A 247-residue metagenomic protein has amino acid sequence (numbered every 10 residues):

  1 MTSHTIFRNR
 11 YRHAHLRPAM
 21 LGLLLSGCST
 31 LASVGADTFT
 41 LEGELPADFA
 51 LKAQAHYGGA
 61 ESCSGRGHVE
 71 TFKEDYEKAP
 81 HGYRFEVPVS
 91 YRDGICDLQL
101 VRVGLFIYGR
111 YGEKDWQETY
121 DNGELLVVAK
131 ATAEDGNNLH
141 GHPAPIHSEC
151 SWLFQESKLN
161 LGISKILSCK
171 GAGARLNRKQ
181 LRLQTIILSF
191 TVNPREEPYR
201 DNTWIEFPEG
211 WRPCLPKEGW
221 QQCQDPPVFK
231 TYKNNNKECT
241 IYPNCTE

Functional and structural regions predicted by a protein language model:
M1-R12: N-terminal secretory signal peptides that target proteins for export/translocation
R8, A19, G210: Alpha-helical and His/Cys-centered functional microenvironments
R12-G22: Sec-dependent signal peptide recognition, specifically the positively charged N-region followed immediately by
S26-G27: C-terminal motif of bacterial Sec signal peptides marking the signal peptidase cleavage site
T30-V34: Short, solvent-exposed beta-strand/turn "edge" segments of beta-rich domains on protein surfaces
F39-A50: Structural motif
L51-G162: Structured domain cores in non-transmembrane regions
A131-E247: A eukaryote-biased signal for long
